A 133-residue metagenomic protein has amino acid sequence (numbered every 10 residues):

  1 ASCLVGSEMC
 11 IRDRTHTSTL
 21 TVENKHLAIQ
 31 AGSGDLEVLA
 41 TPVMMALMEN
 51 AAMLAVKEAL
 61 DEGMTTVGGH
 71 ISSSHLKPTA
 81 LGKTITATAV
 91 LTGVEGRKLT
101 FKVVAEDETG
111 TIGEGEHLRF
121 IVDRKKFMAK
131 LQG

Functional and structural regions predicted by a protein language model:
A1-I11: Single conserved hydrophobic/aromatic residue that forms the stacking wall/gate of nucleotide- or nucleobase-binding
R12, H16-T17, H26, V94-F101 (+1 more regions): C-terminal binding/interaction regions
R12-R14, T21-E62, K130-G133: Hot-dog-fold acyl-thioester-processing enzymes
H16-L20, I71-H75, A89, V103 (+1 more regions): A structural signal for short, well-ordered beta-strand segments
M53-T86: Hydrophobic beta-strand-centered segment that forms part of the acyl-chain substrate-binding groove
S73-E108: Hydrophobic beta-sheet segments that form the core/acyl-binding groove of ACP/CoA-dependent acyl-chain-processing
